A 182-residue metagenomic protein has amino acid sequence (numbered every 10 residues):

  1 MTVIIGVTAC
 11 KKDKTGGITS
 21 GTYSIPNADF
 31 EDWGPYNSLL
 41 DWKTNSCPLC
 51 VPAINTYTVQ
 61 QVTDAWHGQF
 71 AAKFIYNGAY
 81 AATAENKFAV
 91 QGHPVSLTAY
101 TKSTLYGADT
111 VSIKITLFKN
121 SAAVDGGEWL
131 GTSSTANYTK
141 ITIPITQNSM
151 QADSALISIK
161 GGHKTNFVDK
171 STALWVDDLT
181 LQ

Functional and structural regions predicted by a protein language model:
V3-A28: Bacterial Sec-dependent N-terminal signal peptides
T22-S24, H163-L181: Extracellular carbohydrate recognition
F30, V95-T101, I115, D153-K164 (+1 more regions): Extracellular beta-strand-rich recognition modules
D32-F74: Extracellular glycan-recognition surfaces and repeat-rich motifs
A53-T58, Q69-G92, S96: Secreted extracellular polysaccharide-interacting domains
A82-E85, G107-F118: Beta-strand acidic-aromatic groove motif in beta-rich domains, primarily in extracellular
V90-Q91, Y100-T110, S121, S133-S134: Extended, low-complexity, turn-rich repeat/linker tracts enriched in Gly/Pro/Ser/Thr and Asp/Glu that occur
N120-L156, G162-D169: Extracellular carbohydrate recognition and processing domains and analogous Trp-centered ligand-binding platforms
